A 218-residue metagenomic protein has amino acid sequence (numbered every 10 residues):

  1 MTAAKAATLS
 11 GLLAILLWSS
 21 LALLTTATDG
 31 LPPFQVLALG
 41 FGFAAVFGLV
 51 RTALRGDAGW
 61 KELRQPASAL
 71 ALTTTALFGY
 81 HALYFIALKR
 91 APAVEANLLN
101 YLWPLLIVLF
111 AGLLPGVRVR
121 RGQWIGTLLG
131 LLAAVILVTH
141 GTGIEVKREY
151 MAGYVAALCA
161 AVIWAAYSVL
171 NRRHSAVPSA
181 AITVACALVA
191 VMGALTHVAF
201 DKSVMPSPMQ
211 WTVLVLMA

Functional and structural regions predicted by a protein language model:
M1-A38, A44, L83, T127 (+2 more regions): Glycine-/small-residue-enriched transmembrane alpha-helix faces in small-molecule transporters and effluxers
S10-G11, A69-T74, F85, N97 (+4 more regions): Residue-level signature of transmembrane alpha-helical cores of multipass secondary-active transporters and flippases
L16, F43, G48, F110 (+5 more regions): Hydrophobic transmembrane alpha-helices of multi-pass small-molecule transport proteins
L17, A53-N100, I136, A218: Specific transmembrane alpha-helical segments of multi-pass solute transporters/efflux pumps, especially DMT/EamA
L23-L31, A58-W60, K89, V138-Y150 (+1 more regions): Membrane-interface helix termini and inter-helical loops of multi-pass transporters
T28, V36, G40, A87 (+3 more regions): Hydrophobic/aromatic residues within transmembrane alpha-helices of multi-pass small-molecule transporters
G30-G79, P104-F110, V162-Y167, T183-F200: Transmembrane alpha-helices of multi-pass small-molecule transport proteins
R64, S68, N100, G116-L137 (+2 more regions): Loop-to-transmembrane alpha-helix entry segments
